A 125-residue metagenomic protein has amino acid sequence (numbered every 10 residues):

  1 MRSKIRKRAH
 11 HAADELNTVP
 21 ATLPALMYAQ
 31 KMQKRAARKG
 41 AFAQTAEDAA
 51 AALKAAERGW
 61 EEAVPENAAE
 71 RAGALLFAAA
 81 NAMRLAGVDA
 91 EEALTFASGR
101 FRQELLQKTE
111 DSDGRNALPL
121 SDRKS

Functional and structural regions predicted by a protein language model:
M1-K124: Flexible "arm" and connector segments at domain edges
